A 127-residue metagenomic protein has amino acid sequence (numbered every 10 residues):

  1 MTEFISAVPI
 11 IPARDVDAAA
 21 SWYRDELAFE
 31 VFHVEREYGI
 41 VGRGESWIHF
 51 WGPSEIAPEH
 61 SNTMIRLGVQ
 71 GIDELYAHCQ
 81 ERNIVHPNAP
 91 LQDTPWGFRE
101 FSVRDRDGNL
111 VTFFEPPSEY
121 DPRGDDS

Functional and structural regions predicted by a protein language model:
M1-A20, T63-I65, P116-S127: N-terminal beta-strand motif that seeds the catalytic metal site of vicinal oxygen chelate
I10, E30-R36, Q92, S118-D121: Conserved catalytic-core motifs of GNAT/GCN5-like acyltransferases
I11-R14, E26, E37-Y38, L67 (+1 more regions): Localized chelating/binding microdomains that coordinate divalent metal ions or stabilize phosphate-bearing
D15-V16, I65-L110: Vicinal oxygen chelate
D25-V31, I84-V85: Conserved acetyl-CoA-binding loop of GNAT-fold acetyltransferases
E30-T63, L110-E115: Conserved short beta-strand elements that form part of the metal-binding/catalytic scaffold of enzyme active sites
A57, G97, P117-Y120: Flexible, glycine-rich phosphate/dinucleotide-binding loops and adjacent beta-alpha linkers at cofactor/substrate
